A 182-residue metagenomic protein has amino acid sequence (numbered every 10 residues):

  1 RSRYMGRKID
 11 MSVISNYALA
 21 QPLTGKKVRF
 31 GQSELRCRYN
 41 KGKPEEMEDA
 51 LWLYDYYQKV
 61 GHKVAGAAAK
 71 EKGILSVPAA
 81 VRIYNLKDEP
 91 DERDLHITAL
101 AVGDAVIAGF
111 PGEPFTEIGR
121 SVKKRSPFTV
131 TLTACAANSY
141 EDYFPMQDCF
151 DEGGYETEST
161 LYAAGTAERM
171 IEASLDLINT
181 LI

Functional and structural regions predicted by a protein language model:
R1-I182: Non-catalytic substrate/cofactor recognition surfaces at enzyme active-site rims
